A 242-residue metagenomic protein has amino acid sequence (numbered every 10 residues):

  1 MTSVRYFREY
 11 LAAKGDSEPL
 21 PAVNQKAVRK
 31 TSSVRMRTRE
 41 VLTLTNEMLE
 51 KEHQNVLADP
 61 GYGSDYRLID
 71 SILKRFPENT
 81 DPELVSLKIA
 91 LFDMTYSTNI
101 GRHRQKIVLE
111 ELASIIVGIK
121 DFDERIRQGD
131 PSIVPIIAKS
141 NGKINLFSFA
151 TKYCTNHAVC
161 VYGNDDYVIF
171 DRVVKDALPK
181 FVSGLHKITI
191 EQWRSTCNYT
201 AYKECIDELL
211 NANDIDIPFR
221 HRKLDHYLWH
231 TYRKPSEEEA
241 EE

Functional and structural regions predicted by a protein language model:
M1-D16, L20-L91, D166-E242: C-terminal accessory module of base-excision DNA glycosylases/AP lyases that mediates lesion recognition and DNA
F7-K14, D93-N99, I137-N141, Y153-A158 (+2 more regions): Generic structural signal for hydrophobic core residues of well-folded globular domains
G15, G61-G63, G101, G118 (+4 more regions): Residue-identity detector for glycine
S32-E40, E47, D130, S140-N145 (+2 more regions): Aromatic-residue detector
N79-N145: Helix-hairpin-helix/helix-loop-helix acidic hairpins
V134-K180: Catalytic DNA-binding helix-loop module of base-excision-repair DNA glycosylases/AP lyases
